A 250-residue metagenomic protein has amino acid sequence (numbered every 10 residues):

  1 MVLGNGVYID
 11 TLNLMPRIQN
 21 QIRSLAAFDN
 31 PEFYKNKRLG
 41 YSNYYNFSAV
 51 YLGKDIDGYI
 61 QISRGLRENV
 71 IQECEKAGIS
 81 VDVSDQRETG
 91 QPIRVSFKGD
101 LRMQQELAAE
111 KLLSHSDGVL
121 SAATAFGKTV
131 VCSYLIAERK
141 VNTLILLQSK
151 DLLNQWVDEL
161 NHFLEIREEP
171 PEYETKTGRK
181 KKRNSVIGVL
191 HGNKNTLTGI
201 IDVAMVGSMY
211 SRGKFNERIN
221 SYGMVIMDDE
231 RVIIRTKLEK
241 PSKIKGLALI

Functional and structural regions predicted by a protein language model:
M1-F28: Short Lys/Arg-enriched alpha/beta "domain-start" segment
G40-Y41, F47-I62, R67-S121: Conserved pre-motif I regulatory segment
S114-R139, T143-L146: Walker A/P-loop
I145-L146, V189, I250: Structural beta-sheet core signal
L152-K194: Conserved helix-turn-beta segment of the N-terminal RecA-like "Helicase ATP-binding" lobe in SF1/SF2 helicases
H191-A204, I219-Y222: Conserved motor-coupling elements within RecA-like helicase/translocase cores
V206-I250: SF2 helicase catalytic motif II
